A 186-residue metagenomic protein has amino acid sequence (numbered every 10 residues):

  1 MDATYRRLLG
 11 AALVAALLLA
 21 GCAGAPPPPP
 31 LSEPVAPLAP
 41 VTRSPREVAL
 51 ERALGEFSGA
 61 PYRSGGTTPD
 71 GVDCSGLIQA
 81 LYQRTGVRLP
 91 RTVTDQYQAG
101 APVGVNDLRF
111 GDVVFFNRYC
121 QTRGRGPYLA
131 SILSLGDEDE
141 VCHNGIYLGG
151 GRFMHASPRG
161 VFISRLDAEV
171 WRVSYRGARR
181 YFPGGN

Functional and structural regions predicted by a protein language model:
D2-A12: Bacterial N-terminal signal peptides that target proteins for export
D2-A3, A23-P45, C120-N186: Aromatic- and glycine-rich peptidoglycan recognition patches
L18-G21: C-terminal motif of bacterial Sec signal peptides marking the signal peptidase cleavage site
P28-S32, A36-S75: Post-signal-peptide N-terminal segment of Sec-exported extracytoplasmic proteins
T42-R46, G66-C74, A99-N106, G136-E140 (+1 more regions): Extracytoplasmic/periplasmic, Sec-exported soluble proteins
S58-F110, F115-L129: Catalytic cysteine-centered active-site loop
